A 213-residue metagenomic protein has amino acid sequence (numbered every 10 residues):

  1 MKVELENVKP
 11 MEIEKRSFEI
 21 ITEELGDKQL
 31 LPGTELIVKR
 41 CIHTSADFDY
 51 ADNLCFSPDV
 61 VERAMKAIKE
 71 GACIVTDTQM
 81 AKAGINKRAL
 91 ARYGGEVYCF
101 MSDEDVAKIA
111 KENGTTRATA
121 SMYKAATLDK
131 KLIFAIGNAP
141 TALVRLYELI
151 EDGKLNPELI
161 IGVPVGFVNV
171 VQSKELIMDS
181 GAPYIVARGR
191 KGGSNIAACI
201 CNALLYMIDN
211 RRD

Functional and structural regions predicted by a protein language model:
M1-P32: Charged, compositionally biased N-terminal leader segments and the immediate start of the first structured element
Q29-H43: N-terminal glycine-rich anion-binding loops that anchor highly charged ligand groups
L30, K66-I68, A89-A91, K124-D129 (+4 more regions): Solvent-exposed alpha-helices and their adjacent loops that cap or buttress functional pockets in soluble metabolic
T44-D52, A107-I109: Short, basic, glycine/proline-bearing loop/turn elements
D52-A67: A short, well-structured juxtamembrane/interface segment
D77, I161-G162, I200: Buried hydrophobic positions in well-ordered alpha/beta secondary-structure cores of metabolic enzymes
T78-D152, P157-E158, G166: Conserved mixed alpha/beta catalytic, RNA-binding, or beta-rich assembly cores of soluble enzyme, regulatory
V168-D213: C-terminal functional extensions of proteins
